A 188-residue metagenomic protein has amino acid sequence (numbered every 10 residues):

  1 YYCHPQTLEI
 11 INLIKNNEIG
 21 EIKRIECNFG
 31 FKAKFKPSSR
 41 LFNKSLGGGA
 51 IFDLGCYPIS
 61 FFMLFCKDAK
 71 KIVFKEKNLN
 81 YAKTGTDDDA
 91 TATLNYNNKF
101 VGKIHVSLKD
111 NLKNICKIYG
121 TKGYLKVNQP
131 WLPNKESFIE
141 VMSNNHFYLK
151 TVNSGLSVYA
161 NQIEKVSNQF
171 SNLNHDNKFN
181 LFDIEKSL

Functional and structural regions predicted by a protein language model:
Y2-K75, N80-K83: Predominantly a Rossmann-like dinucleotide-binding segment in NAD(P)-dependent oxidoreductases
H4, L112, A160, K178: Loop/helix-junction capping segments adjacent to catalytic residues or to phosphate/diphosphate-binding pockets
P5, L54-Y57, N161, F182 (+1 more regions): A generic structural signal for residues located within well-ordered alpha-helices of large catalytic or ligand-binding
N16, N97, K150-T151, E164-L188: C-terminal helix-rich "cap/oligomerization" subdomain common to oxidoreductases
F31-F35, Y124, L132-P133, H146: Active-site/binding-pocket entry motifs
S38-R40, V141-N145: Short, basic/glycine-rich phosphate-binding loops at helix/coil junctions that contact nucleotide phosphates
L46-F52, Y148-S157: A short glycine-threonine-serine/GTX helix/turn-capping micro-motif
I59-E136, N153, I163-N172: Contiguous beta-strand/loop segments that form the cofactor/metal-binding neighborhood of enzyme cores
